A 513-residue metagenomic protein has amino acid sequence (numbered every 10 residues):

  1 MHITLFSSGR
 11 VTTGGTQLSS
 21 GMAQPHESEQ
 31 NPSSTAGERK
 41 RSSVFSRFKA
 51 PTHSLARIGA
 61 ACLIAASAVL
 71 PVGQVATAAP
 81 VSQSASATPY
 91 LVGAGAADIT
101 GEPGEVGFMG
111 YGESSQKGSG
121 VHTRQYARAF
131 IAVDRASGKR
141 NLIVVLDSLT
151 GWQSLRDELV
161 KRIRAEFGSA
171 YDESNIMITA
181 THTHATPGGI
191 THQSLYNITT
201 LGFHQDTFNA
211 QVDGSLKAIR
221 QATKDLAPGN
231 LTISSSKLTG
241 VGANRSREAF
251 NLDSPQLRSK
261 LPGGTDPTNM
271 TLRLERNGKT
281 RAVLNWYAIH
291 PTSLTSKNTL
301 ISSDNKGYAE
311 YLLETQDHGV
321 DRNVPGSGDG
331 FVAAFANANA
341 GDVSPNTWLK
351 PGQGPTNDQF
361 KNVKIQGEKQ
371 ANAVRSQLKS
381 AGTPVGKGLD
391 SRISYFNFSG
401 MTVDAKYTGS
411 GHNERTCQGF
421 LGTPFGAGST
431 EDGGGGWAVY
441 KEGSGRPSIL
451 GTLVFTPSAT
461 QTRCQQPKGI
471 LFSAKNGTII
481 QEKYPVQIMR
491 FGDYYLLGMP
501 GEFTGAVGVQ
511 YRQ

Functional and structural regions predicted by a protein language model:
M1-H2, T13-G14, P51, G59 (+4 more regions): Terminal low-complexity, poorly structured segments
M1-T52: N-terminal secretory signal peptides that target proteins for export/translocation
I3-L5, L18, S43-P80: Secretory targeting and sorting signals
T12, A23, R41-S43, K49 (+8 more regions): Small/flexible residues
T13, L18-S19, P25, R41 (+6 more regions): Intrinsically disordered, low-complexity, compositionally biased regions/tails
S33, A76-A87: Low-complexity, acidic Ser/Thr/Pro-rich repeat tracts that form intrinsically disordered stalk/linker regions of very
S84-Q513: Non-catalytic substrate/cofactor recognition surfaces at enzyme active-site rims
